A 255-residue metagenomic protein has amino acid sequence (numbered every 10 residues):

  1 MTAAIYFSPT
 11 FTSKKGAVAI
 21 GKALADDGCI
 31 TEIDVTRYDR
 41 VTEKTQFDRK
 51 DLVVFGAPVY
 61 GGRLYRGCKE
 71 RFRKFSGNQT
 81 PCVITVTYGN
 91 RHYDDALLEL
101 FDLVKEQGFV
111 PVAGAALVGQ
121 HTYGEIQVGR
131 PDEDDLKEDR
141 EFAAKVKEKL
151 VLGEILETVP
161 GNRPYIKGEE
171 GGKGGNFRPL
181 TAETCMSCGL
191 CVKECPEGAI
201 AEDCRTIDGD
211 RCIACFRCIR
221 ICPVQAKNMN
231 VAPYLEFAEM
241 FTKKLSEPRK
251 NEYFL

Functional and structural regions predicted by a protein language model:
T2-A4, S8-V35, E43-G175, V231-L255: FMN-binding flavodoxin-like domain, especially the glycine-rich phosphate-binding loop
L180-T181, M186-I213, R217-Y234: Iron-sulfur cluster-binding cysteine motifs and their immediate structural context in ferredoxin-like electron-transfer
